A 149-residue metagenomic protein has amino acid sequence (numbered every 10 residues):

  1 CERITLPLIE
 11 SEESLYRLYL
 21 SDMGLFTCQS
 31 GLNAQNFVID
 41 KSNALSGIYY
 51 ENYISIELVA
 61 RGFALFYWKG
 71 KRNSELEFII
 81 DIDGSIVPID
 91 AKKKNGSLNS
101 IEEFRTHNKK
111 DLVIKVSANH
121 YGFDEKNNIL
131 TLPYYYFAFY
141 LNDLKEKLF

Functional and structural regions predicted by a protein language model:
C1-L76, I80: Accessory nucleic acid-recognition modules appended to NTPase machines
L58, D111, K145-F149: Intrinsically disordered, low-complexity Ser/Thr/Pro/Gly-rich regulatory segments
A60-F63, G84, N108-L112: Short glycine/proline-enriched coil/turn segments at helix->beta-strand junctions
Y67, P88-A91: Short catalytic-loop micro-motif centered on adjacent basic/acidic residues
I80-P88: Active-site beta-strand-loop-beta-strand hairpin of nuclease catalytic cores that positions key catalytic residues
K93-Y135: Catalytic cores of nucleic-acid endonucleases
L132-F149: C-terminal helix of von Willebrand factor
